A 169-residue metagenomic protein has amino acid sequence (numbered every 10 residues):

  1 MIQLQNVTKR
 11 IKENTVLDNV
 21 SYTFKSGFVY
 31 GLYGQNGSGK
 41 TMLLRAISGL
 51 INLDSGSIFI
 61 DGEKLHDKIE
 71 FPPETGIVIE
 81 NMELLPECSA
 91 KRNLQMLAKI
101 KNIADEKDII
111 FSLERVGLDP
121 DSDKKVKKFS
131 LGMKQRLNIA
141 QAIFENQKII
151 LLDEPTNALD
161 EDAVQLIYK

Functional and structural regions predicted by a protein language model:
Y33-Q35: The feature captures the beta-strand-to-loop junction immediately N-terminal to the Walker
S48: Helix-to-loop junction immediately C-terminal to a conserved catalytic motif
G56-F71: Conserved ABC transporter NBD signature motif
N81, E87-I100: Q-loop/switch helix immediately C-terminal to the Walker
Q95, E106-D121: Conserved ABC ATPase "signature" region
I150-E154: Catalytic Walker B motif of ABC-type/P-loop ATPase nucleotide-binding domains
